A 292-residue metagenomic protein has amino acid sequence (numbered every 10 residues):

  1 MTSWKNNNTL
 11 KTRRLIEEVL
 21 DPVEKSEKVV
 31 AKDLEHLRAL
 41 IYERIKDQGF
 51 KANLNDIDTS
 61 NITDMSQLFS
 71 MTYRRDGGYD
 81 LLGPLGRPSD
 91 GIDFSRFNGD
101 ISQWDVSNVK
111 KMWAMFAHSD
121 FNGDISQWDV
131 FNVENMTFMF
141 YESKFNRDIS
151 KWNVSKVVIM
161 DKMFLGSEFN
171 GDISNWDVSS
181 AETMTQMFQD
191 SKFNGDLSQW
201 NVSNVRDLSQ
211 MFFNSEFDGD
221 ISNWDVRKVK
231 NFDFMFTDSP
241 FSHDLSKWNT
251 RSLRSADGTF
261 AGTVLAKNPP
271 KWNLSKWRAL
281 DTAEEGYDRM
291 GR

Functional and structural regions predicted by a protein language model:
T2-R292: Negatively charged
